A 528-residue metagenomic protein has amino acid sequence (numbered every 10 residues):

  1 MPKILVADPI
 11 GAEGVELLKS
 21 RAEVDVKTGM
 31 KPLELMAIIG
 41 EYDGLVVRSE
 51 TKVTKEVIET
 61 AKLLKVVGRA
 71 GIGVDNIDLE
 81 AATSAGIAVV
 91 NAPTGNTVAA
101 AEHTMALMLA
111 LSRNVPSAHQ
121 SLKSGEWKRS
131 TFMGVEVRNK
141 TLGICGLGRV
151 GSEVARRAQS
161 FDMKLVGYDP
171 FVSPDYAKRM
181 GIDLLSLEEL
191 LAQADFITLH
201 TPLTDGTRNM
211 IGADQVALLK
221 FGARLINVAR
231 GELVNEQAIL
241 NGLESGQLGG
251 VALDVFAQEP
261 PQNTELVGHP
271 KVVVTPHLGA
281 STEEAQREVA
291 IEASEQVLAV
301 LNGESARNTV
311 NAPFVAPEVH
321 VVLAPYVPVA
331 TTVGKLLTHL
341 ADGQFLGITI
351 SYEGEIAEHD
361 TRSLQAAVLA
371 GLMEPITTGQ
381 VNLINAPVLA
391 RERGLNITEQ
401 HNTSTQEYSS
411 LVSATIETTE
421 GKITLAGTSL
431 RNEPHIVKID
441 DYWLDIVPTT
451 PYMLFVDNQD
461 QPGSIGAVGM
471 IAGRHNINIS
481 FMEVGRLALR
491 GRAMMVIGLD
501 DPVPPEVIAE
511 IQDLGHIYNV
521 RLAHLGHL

Functional and structural regions predicted by a protein language model:
M1-V90, G212: An N-terminal-biased, well-structured beta-alpha scaffold segment characteristic of Rossmann-like dinucleotide-binding
K27-T28, R48, A70-G71, G86-V98 (+4 more regions): Short beta->alpha connector loops at strand-helix junctions that form conserved, small/polar/Pro-enriched
D43, T51-I58, P170-E265: Rossmann-like adenosine-cofactor binding region
A85, P93-T141, C145, R149 (+3 more regions): Phosphate-binding beta-alpha-beta segment of Rossmann-like dinucleotide-binding domains, i.e., the NAD(P)
A85, V89-V90, G222-A341, P375 (+1 more regions): Rossmann-like dinucleotide-binding domain for NAD(H)/NADP(H)
A101-Q120, K140, Q159-M163, E292-E304 (+1 more regions): Oxidoreductase and adenylate-handling cofactor-binding alpha/beta cores
V315-A316, H320-L528: A conserved regulatory-domain signal marking ACT and ACT-like small-molecule sensing domains and adjacent regulatory
